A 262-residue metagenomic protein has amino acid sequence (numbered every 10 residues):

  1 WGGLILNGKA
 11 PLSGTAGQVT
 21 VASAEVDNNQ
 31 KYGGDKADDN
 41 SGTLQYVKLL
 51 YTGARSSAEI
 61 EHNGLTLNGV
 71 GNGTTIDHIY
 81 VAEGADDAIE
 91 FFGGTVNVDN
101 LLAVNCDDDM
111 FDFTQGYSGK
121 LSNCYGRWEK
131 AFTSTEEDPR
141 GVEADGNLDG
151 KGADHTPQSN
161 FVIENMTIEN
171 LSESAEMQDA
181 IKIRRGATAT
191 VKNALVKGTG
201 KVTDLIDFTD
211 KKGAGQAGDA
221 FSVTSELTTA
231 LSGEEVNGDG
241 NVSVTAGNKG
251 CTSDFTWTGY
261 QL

Functional and structural regions predicted by a protein language model:
W1-D86, E90-D107, D112-L262: Extracellular beta-rich repeat passengers
